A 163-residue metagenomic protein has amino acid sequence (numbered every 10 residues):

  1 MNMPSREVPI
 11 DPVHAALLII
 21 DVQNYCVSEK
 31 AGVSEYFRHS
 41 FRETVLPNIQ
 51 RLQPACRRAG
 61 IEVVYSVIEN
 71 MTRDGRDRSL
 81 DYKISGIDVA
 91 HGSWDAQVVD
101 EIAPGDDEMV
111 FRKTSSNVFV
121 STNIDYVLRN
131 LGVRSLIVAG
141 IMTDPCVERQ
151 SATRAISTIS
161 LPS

Functional and structural regions predicted by a protein language model:
M1-P104: Active-site acidic carboxylates
R58-I61, G132, T158: Glycine-centered short loops/turns at secondary-structure junctions
V63, L161-S163: Hydrophobic beta-strand scaffold residues
I68, I141-T143: Cofactor-binding loop segments of dinucleotide-utilizing enzymes, especially the Rossmann-like FAD- and NAD(P)+-binding
G92-S93, V99-I141: Internal catalytic-core helix/loop-beta-alpha segment that presents or stabilizes conserved functional determinants
T143-Q150: Short glycine/serine/threonine-rich phosphate/pyrophosphate-binding segments that cradle anionic phosphate groups
R154: Short conserved active-site loop signatures built around small residues
